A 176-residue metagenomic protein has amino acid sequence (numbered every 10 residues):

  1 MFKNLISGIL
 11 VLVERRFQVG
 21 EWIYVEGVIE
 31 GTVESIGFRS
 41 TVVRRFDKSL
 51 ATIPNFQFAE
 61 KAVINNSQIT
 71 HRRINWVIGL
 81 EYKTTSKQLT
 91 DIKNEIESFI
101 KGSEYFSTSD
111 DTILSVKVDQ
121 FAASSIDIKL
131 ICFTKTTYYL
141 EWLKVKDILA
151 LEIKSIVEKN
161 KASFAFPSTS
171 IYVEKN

Functional and structural regions predicted by a protein language model:
M1-L12: Membrane-spanning helices that line or support transport/gating and their immediate boundary helices in channels
L10-T108: Soluble accessory domains appended to multi-pass membrane transport proteins
I64-N66, H71-N75, L80-N176: Solvent-exposed, non-transmembrane regulatory segments of membrane-associated proteins
